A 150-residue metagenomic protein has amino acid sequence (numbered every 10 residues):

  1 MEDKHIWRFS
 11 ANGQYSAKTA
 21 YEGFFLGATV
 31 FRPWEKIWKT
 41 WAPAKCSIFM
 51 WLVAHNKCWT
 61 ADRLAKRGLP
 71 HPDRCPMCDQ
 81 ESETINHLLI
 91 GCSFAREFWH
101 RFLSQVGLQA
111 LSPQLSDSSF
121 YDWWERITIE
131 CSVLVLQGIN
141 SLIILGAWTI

Functional and structural regions predicted by a protein language model:
M1-S82, T149: Helix/loop segments that flank and initiate small ligand/metal-binding modules
I48, A65-I150: Family-specific functional microsites
